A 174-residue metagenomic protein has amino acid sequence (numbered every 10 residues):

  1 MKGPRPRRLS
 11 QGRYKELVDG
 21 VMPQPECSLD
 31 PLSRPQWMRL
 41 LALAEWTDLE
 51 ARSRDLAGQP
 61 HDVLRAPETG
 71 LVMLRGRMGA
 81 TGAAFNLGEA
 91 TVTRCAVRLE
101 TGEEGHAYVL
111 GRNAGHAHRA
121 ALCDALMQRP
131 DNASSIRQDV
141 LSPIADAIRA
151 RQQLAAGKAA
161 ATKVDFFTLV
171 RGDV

Functional and structural regions predicted by a protein language model:
K2-L56: Charge-rich, low-complexity N-terminal segments
S28, R34, Q59, M127-V174: Cysteine/selenocysteine-centered motifs that mediate thiol-based redox chemistry or coordinate metal-sulfur cofactors
A44, V92, A117, A121 (+2 more regions): Conserved active-site and cofactor/substrate-binding residues in soluble primary-metabolism enzymes
R54-E100, H106-Y108: Structured beta-strand/loop patches that form or line metal/cofactor-binding pockets in enzymes
R75-G76, L87-E89, G111-R112, Q128-R129 (+1 more regions): Generic structural "secondary-structure junction" signal
E100-H106, L169-V174: Hydrophobic transmembrane alpha-helix bundles
T101-S142: A hydrophobic, small-residue-rich beta->alpha segment in the mid-to-C-terminal subdomain of diverse proteins
